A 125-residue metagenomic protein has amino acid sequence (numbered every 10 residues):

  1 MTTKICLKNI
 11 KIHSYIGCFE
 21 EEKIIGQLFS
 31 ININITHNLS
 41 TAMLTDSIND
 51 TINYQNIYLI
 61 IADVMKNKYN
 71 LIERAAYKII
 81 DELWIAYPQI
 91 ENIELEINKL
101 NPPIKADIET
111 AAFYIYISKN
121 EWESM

Functional and structural regions predicted by a protein language model:
M1-M125: N-terminal, polar/charged subdomain of small-to-medium soluble alpha/beta proteins
